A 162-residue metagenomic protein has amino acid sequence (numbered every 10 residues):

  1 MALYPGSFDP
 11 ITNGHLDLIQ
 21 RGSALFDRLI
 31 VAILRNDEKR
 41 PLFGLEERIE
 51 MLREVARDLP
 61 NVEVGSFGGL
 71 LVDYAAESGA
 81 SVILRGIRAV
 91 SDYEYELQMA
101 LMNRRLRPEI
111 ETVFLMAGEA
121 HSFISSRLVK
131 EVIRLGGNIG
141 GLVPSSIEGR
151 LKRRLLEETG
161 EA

Functional and structural regions predicted by a protein language model:
M1-A162: Nucleotidyltransferase catalytic core that binds NTPs
